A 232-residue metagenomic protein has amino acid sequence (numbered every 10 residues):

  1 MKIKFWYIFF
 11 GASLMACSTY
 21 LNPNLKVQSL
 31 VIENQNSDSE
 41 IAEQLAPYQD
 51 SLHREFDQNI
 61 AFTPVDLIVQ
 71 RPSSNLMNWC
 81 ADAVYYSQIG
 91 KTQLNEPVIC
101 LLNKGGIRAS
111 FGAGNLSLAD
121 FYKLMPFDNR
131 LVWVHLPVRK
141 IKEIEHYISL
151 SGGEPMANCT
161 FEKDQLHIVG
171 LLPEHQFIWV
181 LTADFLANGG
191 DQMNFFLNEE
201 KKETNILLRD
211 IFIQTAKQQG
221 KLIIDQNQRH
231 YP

Functional and structural regions predicted by a protein language model:
K2-F9: Sec-dependent signal peptide recognition, specifically the positively charged N-region followed immediately by
M15-A16: C-terminal motif of bacterial Sec signal peptides marking the signal peptidase cleavage site
Y20-L30, N78-S87, T92-P232: Feature captures C-terminal
K26-Y48: Post-signal peptide N-terminal segment of mature Sec-exported envelope proteins
I41, L45, S73, M77-A81 (+1 more regions): Generic structural signal for well-ordered, non-membrane alpha-helical segments in soluble metabolic enzymes
E55-R71, M193-F196: Acidic/histidine-rich, surface-exposed loop or edge segments in extracytoplasmic proteins
